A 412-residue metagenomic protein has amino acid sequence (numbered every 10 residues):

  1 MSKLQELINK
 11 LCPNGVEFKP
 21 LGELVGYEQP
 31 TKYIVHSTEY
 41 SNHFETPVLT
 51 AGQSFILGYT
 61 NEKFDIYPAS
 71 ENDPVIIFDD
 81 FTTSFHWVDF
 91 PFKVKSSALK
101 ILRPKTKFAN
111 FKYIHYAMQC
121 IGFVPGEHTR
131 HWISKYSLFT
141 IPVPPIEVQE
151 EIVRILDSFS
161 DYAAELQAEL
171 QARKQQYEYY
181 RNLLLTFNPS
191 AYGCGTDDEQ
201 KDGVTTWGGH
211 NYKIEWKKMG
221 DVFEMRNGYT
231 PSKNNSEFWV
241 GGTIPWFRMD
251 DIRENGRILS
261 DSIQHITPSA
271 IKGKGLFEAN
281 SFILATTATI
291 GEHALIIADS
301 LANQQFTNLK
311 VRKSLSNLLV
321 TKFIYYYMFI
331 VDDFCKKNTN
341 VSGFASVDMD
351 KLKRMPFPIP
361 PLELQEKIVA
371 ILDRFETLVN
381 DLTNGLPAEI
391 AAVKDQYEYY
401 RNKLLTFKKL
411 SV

Functional and structural regions predicted by a protein language model:
M1-V412: Charged, alpha-helix-forming regions
